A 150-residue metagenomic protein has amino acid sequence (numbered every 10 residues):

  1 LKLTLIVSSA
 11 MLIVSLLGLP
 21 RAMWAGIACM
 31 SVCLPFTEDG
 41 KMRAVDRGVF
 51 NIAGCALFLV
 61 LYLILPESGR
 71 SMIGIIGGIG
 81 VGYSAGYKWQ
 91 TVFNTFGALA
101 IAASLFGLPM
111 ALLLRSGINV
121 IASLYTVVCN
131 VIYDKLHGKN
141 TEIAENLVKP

Functional and structural regions predicted by a protein language model:
L1-F93, I101-P150: Alpha-helical transmembrane segments and their membrane-interface boundaries that form or gate the permeation pathway
